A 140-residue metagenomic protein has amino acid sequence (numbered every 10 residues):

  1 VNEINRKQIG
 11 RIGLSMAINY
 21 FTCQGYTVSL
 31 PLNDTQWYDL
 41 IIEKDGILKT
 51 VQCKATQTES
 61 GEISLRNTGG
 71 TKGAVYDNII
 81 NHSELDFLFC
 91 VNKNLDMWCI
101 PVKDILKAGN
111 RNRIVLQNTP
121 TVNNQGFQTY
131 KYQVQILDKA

Functional and structural regions predicted by a protein language model:
V1-Q36, I41-A140: Mixed-charge (Asp/Glu-Lys/Arg
